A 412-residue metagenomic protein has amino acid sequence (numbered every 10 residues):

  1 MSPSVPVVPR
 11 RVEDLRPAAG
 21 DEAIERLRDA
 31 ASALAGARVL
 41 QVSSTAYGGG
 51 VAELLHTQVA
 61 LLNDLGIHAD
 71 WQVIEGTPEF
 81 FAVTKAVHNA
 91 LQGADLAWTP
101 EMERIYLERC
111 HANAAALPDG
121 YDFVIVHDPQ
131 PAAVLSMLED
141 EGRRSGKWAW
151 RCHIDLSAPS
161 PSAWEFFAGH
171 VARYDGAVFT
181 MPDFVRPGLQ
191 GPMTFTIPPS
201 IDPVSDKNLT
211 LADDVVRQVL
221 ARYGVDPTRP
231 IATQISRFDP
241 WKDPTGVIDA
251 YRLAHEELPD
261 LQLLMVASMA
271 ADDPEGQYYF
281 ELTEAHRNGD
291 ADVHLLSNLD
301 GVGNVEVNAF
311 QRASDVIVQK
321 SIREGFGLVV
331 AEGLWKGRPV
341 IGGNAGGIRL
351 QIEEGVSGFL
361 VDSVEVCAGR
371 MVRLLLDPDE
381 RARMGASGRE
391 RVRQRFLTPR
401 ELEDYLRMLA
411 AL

Functional and structural regions predicted by a protein language model:
M1-R38, H56-G120, I197-V204: A conserved catalytic-core segment of Leloir-type glycosyltransferases
L220-K242, I248, L263-L264: Conserved donor-binding/catalytic core segment of Leloir-type glycosyltransferases
A267, A271, G276-A309: Nucleotide-activated donor-binding/catalytic signature segment of Leloir-type glycosyltransferases, i.e., the conserved
N308, A331-W335, R349-L350, V356: Short alpha-helical segment that forms part of, or immediately flanks, the ligand-binding pocket in carbohydrate-active
I322: Aromatic "clamp/platform" in nucleotide-sugar-dependent glycosyltransferases that forms part of the donor/acceptor
V330, P339-G342, I352, L360: Short hydrophobic beta-strand element within catalytic cores of glycosyltransferases and related nucleotide-activated
E354-E365, R373-P378: Conserved acidic donor-binding segment of nucleotide-sugar-dependent glycosyltransferases
E380-R395, E401-R407: A short, well-ordered alpha-helix in the C-terminal region of glycosyltransferases
